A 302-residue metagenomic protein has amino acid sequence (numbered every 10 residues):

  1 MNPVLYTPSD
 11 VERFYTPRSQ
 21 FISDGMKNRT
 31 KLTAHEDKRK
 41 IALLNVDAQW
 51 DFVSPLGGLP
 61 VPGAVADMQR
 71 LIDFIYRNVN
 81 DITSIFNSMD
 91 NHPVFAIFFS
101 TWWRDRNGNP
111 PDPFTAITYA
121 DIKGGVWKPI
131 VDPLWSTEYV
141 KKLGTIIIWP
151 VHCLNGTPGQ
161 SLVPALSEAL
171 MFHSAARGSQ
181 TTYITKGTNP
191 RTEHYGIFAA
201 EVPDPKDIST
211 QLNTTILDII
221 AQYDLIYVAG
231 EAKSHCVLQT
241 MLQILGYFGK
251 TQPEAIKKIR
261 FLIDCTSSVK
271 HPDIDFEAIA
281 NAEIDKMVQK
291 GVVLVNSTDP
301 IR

Functional and structural regions predicted by a protein language model:
M1-L44, A48-N87, H92-R302: Active-site-adjacent betaalpha module
